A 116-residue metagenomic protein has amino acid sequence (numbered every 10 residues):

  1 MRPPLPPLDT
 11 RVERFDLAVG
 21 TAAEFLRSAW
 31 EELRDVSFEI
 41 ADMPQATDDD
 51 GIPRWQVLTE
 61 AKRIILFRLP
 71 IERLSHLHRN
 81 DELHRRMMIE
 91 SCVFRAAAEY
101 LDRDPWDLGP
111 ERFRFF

Functional and structural regions predicted by a protein language model:
M1-D16, G20-R27, T59, L101 (+1 more regions): N-terminal low-structure segments adjacent to metalloprotease catalytic domains across cellular compartments
R11-A18, D81, R85-I89, V93: Short amphipathic alpha-helical segments
D16-I71: Auxiliary, metal-adjacent structural segments of Zn-dependent hydrolase domains
I52-E90, Y100-F116: Active-site scaffold of zinc-dependent metalloenzymes
A96: Walker B catalytic acidic pair
